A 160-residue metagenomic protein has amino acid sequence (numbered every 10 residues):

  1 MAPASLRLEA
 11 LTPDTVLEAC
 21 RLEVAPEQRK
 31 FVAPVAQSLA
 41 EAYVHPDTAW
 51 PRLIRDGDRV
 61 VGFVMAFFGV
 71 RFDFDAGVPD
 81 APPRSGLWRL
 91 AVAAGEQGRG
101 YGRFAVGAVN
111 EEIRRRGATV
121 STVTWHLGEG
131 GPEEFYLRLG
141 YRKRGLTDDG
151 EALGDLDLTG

Functional and structural regions predicted by a protein language model:
M1-S5, G160: Actinobacteria-biased recognition of intrinsically disordered, low-complexity terminal regions
S5-W88, A93-G95, A108, E112 (+1 more regions): Acetyl-CoA-dependent GNAT
A93-G95, R99, G128: Active-site acidic-Proline motif in GNAT/NAT acetyltransferases
G98-V106: Glycine-rich acyl-CoA binding loop
G100, G117, G140: Short glycine-rich hinge loops at helix-strand junctions in the catalytic core of two-component histidine kinases
R103, L127-G145: Conserved active-site alpha-helix within GNAT-family acetyltransferase domains
V106, I113-H126: Conserved GNAT acetyl-CoA-binding A-motif
T122-E133, D149-E151, T159: Conserved beta-strand-loop-alpha-helix junction that forms the acyl-donor binding cleft
